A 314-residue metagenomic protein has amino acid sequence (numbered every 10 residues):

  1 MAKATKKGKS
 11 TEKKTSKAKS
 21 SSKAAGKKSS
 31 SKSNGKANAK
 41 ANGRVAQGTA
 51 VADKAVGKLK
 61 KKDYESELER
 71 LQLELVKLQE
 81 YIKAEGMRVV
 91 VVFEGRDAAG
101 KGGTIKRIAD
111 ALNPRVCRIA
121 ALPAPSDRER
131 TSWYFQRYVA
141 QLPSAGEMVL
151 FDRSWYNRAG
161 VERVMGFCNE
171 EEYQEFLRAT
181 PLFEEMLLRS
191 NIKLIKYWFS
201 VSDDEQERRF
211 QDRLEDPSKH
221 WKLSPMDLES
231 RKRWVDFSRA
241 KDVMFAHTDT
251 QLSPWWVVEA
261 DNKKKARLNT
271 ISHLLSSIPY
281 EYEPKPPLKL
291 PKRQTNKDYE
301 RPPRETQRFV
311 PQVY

Functional and structural regions predicted by a protein language model:
A2-Y314: Glycine-rich phosphate-binding loop of ATP-dependent small-molecule kinases
